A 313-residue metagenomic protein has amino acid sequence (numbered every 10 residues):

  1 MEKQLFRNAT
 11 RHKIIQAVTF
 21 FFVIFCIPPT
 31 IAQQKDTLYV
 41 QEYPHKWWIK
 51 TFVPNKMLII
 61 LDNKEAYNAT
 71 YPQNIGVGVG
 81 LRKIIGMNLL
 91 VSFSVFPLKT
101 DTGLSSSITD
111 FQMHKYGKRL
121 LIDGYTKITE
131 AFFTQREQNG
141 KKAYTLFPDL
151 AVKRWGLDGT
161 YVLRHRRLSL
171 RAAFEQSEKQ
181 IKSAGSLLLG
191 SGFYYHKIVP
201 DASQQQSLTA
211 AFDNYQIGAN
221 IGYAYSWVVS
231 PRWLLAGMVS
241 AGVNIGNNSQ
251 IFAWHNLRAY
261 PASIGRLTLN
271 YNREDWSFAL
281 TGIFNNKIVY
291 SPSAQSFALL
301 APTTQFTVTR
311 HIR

Functional and structural regions predicted by a protein language model:
Y43-I49, Q73, K83-I85, K118-I122 (+6 more regions): Outer-envelope beta-barrel architecture signal
I49-T51, V77, I85-L89, I122-G124 (+6 more regions): Membrane-embedded beta-strand positions of outer-membrane beta-barrel proteins
V53-I59, L81-K83, V91-P97, G117-R119 (+7 more regions): Transmembrane beta-strands of outer-membrane beta-barrel pores
K56-N74, G86-L104: Surface-exposed strand-loop-strand hairpins of Gram-negative outer-membrane beta-barrel proteins
M57, G192-D275: Outer-membrane beta-barrel transmembrane domain signature
E65-Y71, T100-S105, L146-A151, T209-Y215 (+2 more regions): Replace "Gram-negative outer membrane beta-barrel proteins" with "bacterial and organellar outer membrane beta-barrel
D110-D213, I283: Outer-membrane pore/translocation modules
G156-G159, L300-R313: Outer-membrane beta-barrel "beta-signal"
